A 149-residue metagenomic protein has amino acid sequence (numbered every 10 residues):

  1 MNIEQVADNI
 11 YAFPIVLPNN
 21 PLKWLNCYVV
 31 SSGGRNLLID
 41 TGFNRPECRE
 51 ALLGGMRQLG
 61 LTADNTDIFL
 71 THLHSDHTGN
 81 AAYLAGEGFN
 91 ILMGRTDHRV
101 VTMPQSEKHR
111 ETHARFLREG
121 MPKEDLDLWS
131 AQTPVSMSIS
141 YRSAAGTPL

Functional and structural regions predicted by a protein language model:
I3-L59: Conserved beta-strand hairpin/beta-sheet module of binuclear metal-dependent hydrolase folds, prominently
D8-I10, P18, T66, G146-L149: Generic preference for hydrophobic/aromatic residues in regular secondary structure cores
E47, G55-P148: Active-site HxH/HxHxD metal-binding segment of metal-dependent hydrolases
